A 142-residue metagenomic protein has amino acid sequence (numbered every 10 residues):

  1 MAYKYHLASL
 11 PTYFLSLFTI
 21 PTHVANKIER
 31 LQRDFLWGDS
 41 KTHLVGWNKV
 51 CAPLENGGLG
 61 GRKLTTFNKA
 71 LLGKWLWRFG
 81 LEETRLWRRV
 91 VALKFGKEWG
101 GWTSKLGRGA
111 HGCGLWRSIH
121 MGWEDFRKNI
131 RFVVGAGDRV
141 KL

Functional and structural regions predicted by a protein language model:
M1-L142: A helix-boundary/hinge signal
